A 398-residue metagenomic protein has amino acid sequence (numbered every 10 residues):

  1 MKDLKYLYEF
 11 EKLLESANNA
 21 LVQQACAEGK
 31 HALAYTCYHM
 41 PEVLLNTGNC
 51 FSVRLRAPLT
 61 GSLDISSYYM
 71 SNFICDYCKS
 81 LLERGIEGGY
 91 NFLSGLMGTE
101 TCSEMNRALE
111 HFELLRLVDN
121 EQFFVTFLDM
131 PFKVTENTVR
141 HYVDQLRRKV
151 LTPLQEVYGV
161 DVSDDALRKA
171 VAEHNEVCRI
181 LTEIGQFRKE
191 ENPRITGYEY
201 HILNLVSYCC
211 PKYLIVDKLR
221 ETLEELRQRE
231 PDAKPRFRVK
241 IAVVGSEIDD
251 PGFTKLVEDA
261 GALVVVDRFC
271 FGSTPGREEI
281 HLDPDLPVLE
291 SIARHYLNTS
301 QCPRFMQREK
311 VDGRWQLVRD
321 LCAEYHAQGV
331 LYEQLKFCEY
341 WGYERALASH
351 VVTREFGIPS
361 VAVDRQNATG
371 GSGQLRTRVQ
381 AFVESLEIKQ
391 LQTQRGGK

Functional and structural regions predicted by a protein language model:
M1-H31, V143, T152-E279, Q307 (+1 more regions): A charged, amphipathic alpha-helical module
D3, A346-K398: Peripheral docking tails and interdomain loops at the edges of cofactor- or intermediate-handling domains
A27, Y38-R56, G245-K310, R314-R319: Redox- and metal-dependent alpha/beta enzyme cores, enriched for Fe-S-associated oxidoreductases and cofactor-handling
A34-G89, L93-S94, A108-L109: An N-terminal, globular interaction/scaffold subdomain
S80-P153: Acidic/His-rich segments in extracytoplasmic proteins that coordinate ligands and/or metal ions
G85, E309-H326, E344-L347: A short, acidic, amphipathic alpha-helical segment used as a generic capping/interface helix at domain edges
S94, C322, H326-L331: Proline-aspartate-enriched helix->loop->beta-strand connector
E104-A108, C338-E344: Glycine/threonine-rich flexible loop motifs
